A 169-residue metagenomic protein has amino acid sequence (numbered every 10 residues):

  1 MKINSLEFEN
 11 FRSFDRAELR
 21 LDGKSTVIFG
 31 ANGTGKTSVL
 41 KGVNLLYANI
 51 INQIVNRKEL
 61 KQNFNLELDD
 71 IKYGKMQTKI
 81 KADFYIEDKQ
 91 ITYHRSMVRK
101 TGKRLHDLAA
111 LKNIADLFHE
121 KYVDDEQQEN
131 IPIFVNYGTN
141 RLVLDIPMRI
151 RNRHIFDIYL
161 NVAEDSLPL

Functional and structural regions predicted by a protein language model:
M1-L169: P-loop NTPase switch/coupling surface
